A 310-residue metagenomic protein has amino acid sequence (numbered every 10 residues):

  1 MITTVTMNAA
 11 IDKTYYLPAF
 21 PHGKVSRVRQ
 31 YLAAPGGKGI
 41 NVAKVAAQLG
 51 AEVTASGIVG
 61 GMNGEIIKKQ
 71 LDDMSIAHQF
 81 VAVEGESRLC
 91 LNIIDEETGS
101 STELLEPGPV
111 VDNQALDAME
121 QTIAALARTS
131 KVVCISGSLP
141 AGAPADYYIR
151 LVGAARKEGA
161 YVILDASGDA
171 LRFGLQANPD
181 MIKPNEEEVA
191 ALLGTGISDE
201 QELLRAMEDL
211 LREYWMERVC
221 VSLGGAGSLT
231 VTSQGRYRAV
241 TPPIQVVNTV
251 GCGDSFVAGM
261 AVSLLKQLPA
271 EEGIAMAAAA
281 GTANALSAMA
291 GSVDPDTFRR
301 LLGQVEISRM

Functional and structural regions predicted by a protein language model:
M1-S56, G64-I66: Glycine-rich phosphate/adenosyl-contacting loop at the front of the ribokinase-like
P21-Q30, E103, Q234-Q245: Glycine/charged-rich beta-loop-alpha catalytic/anionic-binding loops adjacent to active sites
K24, Q48-S130, R299-M310: Conserved N-terminal subdomain of the carbohydrate kinase-like
A46, N185, G253: Short, conserved phosphate/pyrophosphate- and ester-handling motifs at nucleotide-, phospho-/glycolipid
T129-P140: Short acidic, glycine-rich surface-loop motifs adjacent to enzyme active sites
A145-R236: Conserved phosphate/ATP/ADP-binding segment of small-molecule kinases
R172, E200-M310: Conserved phosphate-binding/catalytic region of the ribokinase-like
